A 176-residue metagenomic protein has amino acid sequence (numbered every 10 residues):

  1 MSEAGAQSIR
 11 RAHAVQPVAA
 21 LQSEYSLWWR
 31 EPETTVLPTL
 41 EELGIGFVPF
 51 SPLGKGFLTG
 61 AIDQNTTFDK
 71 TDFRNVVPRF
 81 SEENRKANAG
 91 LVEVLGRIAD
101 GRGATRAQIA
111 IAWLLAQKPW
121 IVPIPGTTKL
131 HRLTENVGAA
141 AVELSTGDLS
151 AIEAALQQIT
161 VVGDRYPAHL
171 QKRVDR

Functional and structural regions predicted by a protein language model:
M1-A154, H169-R176: Beta/alpha (TIM)-barrel catalytic core signal, keyed to glycine-rich beta->alpha loops juxtaposed to Asp/Glu that bind
V162: Substrate/cofactor-recognition hotspot
